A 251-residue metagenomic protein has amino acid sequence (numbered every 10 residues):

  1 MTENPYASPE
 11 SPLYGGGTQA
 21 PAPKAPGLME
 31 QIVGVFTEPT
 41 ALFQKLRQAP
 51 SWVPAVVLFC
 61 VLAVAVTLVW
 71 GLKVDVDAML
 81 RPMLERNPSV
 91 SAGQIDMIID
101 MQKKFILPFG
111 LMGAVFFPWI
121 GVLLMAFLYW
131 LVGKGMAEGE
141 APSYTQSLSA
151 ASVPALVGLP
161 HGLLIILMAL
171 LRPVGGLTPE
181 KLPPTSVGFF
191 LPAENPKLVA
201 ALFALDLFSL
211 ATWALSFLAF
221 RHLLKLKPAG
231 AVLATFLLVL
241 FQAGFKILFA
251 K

Functional and structural regions predicted by a protein language model:
M1-P26: Low-complexity, intrinsically disordered extramembrane tails and loops of integral membrane proteins
G17, K103-K104, L191-P192: Short, flexible segments with low predicted structural confidence
P21-P23, G110, A193-V199: Short juxtamembrane and helix-loop transition motifs at transmembrane-helix boundaries in membrane proteins
K24-A25, F117, L205: Residue-level detector of alpha-helix boundaries and kinks
L28, F36-P160: Selected alpha-helical membrane-embedding segments in polytopic membrane proteins
A141, T145-K251: Hydrophobic alpha-helical transmembrane segments and adjacent short intramembrane/lumenal linkers of inner/organellar
